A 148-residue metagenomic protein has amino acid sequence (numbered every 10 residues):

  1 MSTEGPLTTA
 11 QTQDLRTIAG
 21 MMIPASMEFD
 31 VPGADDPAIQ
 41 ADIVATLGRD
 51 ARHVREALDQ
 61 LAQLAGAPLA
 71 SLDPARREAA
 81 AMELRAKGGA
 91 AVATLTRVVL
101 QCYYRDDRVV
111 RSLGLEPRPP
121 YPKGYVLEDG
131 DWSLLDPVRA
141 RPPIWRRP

Functional and structural regions predicted by a protein language model:
M1-T12, G130: Ligand-binding pocket scaffold of soluble enzyme catalytic domains
Q13-M21, G33-T46, D50-P148: Mature-region segments of soluble proteins
A25-V31: Short, solvent-exposed loop/turn elements at domain surfaces
